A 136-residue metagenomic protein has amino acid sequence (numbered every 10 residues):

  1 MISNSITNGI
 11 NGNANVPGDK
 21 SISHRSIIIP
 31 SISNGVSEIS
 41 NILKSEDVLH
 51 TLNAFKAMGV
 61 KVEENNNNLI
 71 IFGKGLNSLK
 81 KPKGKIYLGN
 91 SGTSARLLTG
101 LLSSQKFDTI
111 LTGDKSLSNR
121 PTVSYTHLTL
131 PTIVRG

Functional and structural regions predicted by a protein language model:
M1-K44, F72-L117: Structural motif
K61-V62: A short, conserved structural fragment
T126-T132: Conserved small/polar residues in nucleotide/adenosyl-binding loops
